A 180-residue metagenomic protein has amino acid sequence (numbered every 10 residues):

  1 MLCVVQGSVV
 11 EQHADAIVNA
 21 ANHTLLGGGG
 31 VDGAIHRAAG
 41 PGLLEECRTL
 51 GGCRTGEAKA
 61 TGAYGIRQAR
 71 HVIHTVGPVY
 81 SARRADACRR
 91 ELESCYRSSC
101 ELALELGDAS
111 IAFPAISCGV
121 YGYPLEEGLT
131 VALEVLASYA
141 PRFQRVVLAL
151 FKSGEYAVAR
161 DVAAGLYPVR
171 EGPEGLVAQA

Functional and structural regions predicted by a protein language model:
M1-A180: Macrodomain-like recognition of ADP-ribose-binding/processing modules
